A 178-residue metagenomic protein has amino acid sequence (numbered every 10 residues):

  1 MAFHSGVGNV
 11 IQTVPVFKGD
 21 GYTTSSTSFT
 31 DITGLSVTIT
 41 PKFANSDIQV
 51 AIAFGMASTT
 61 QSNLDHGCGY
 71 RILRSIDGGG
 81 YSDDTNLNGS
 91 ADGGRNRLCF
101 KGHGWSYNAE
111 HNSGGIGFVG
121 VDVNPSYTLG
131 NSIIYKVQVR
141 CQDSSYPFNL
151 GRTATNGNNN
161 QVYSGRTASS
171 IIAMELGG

Functional and structural regions predicted by a protein language model:
M1-F17, S170-G178: Enriched but not universal
N9-G34: N-terminal structural module
Y22-T24, S28-F29, T38, K42-D47 (+2 more regions): Terminal beta-strand-rich extracellular "head" domains that mediate receptor/glycan or other ligand binding
